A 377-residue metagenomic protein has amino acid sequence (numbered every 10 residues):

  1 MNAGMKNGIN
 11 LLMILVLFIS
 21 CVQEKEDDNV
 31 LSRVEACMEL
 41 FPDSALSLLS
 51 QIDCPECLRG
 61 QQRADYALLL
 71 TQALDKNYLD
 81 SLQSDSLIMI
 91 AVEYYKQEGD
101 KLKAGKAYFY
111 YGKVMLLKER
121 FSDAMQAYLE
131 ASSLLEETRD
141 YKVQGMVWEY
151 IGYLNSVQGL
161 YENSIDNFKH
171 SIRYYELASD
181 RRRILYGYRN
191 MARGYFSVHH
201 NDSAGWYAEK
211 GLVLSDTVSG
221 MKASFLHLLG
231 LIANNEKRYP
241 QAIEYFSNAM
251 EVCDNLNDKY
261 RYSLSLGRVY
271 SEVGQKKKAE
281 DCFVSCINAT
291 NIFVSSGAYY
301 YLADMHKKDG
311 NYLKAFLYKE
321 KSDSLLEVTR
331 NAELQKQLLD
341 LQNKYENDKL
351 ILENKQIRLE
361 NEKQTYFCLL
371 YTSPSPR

Functional and structural regions predicted by a protein language model:
C21-L69, Y78-L82: N-terminal leader/linker segments that initiate helical-solenoid repeat arrays
E24, Q61-R63, L102, K142 (+4 more regions): Residue signature of alpha-solenoid helical repeat architecture, marking inter-repeat boundaries and helix-start
D28-S32, A36, D43, D85 (+2 more regions): Hydrophobic positions within repeat-based interaction scaffolds
P42, D80-S81, K101, F121 (+7 more regions): TPR-repeat structural position
S50-C54, M89-Y94, E130-E136, H170-Y174 (+5 more regions): Amphipathic alpha-helical segments of tetratricopeptide repeats
L68, D75, K106-L117, K142-V157 (+4 more regions): Conserved alpha-helical positions within TPR/SEL1-like repeat arrays
N77-Y78, K118, Q158, A178 (+4 more regions): Structural motif corresponding to the intra-repeat A-B loop/turn of tetratricopeptide repeats
